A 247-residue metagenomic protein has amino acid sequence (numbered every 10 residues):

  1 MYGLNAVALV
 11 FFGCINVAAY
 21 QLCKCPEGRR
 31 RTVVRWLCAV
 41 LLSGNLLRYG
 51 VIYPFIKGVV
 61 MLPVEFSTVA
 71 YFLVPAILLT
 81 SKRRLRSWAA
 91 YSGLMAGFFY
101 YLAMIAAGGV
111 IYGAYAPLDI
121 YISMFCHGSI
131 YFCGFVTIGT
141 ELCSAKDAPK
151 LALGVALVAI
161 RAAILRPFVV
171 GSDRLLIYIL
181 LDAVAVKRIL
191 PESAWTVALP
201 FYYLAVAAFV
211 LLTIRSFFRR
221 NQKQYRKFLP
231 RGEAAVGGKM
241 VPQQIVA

Functional and structural regions predicted by a protein language model:
M1-F72, A76: Early transmembrane hairpin module of multi-pass membrane proteins
M1-V10, K146-L157, F168-I214: Membrane-interface transmembrane-helix boundary segments in multi-pass integral membrane proteins
V7-A19, T68-L79, C126-T140, L199-R215: Hydrophobic cores of alpha-helical transmembrane segments in multi-pass inner/ER membrane proteins, independent
L22-V34, L79-S87, G139-K150: Membrane-interface helix-boundary motifs at transmembrane edges
L41-G50, G93-A106, V155-P167: Aromatic-anchored segments of alpha-helical transmembrane domains
L73, L79-I138: Membrane-proximal helix-loop-helix units in multi-pass membrane proteins
A114-Y121, E141-L157: Membrane-helix boundary/juxtamembrane motif in polytopic membrane proteins
R220-V246: Short, highly charged, low-complexity non-transmembrane loops/tails of multi-pass membrane proteins
